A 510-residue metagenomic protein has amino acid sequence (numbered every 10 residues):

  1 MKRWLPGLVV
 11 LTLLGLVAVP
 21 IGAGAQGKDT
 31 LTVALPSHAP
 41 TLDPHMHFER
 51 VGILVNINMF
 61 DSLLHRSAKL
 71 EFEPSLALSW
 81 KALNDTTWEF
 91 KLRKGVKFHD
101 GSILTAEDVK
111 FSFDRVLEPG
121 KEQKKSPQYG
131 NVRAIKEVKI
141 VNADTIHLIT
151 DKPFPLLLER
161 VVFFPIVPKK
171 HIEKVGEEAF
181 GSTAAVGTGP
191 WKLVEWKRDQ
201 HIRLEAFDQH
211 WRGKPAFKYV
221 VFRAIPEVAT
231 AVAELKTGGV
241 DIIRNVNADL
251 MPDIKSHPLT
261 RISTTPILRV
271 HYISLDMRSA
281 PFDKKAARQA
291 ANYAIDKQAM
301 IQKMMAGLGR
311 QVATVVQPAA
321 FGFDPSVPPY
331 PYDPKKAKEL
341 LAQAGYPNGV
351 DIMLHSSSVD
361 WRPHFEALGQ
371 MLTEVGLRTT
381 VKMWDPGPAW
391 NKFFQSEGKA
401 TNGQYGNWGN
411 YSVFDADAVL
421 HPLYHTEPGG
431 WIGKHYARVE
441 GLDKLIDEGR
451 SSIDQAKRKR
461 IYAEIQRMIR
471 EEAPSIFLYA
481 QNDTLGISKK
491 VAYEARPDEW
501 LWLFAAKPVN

Functional and structural regions predicted by a protein language model:
Q26, K81, K91, P127-H171: Surface-exposed binding/hinge segments that line and control ligand-binding clefts or catalytic entry sites
T32, T105-D114, A143-I149, G189-P190 (+9 more regions): Alpha-helical secondary-structure segments
A34-N84, D114, A184-T188: N-terminal lobe/hinge region of extracytoplasmic solute-binding protein
S37-I53, L76-A77, S102, P127 (+5 more regions): A structural "hinge/loop" feature
S67, E71, V161-P215, Y219 (+3 more regions): Gly/Pro-rich hinge or "lid" segments in bacterial periplasmic/extracellular proteins
L78-E122, V141, H147, A231-E234 (+1 more regions): Aromatic- and charge-enriched surface segment that lines or borders ligand/interaction sites
A179, F207-D253, R378: Ligand-site clamp/hinge motif
K197, A294-F323, V359-Q370, N391-N510: Detector for C-terminal structural segments
